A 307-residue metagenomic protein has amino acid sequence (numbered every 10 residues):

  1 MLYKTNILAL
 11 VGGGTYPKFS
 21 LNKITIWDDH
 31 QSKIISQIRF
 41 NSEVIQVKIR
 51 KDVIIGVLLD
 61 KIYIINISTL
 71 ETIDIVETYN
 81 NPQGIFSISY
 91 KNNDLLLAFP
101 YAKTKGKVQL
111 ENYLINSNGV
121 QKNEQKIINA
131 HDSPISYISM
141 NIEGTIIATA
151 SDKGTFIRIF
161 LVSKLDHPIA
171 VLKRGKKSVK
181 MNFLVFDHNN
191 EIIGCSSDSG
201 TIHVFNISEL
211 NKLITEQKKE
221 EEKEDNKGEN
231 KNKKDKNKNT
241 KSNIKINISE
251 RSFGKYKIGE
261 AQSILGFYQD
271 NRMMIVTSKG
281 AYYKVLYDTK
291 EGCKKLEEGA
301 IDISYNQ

Functional and structural regions predicted by a protein language model:
M1-N6, F19-L21, I75-I88, I207-Q307: Terminal intrinsically disordered, low-complexity extensions flanking WD-repeat/beta-propeller proteins
K4, I34, E43, P82 (+8 more regions): WD40/WD-repeat beta-propeller blade-loop signature
K4-T5, K51-V53, N92-D94, G144 (+2 more regions): Conserved loop/turn motif of beta-propeller repeat scaffolds
L8, I54, L97, I147 (+2 more regions): Hydrophobic beta-strand positions that form the internal "hydrophobic ladder" of WD40/Gbeta-like beta-propeller blades
Y16-L21, G56-V57, Y101-G106, D152-K153 (+2 more regions): Short, solvent-exposed loop/turn segments at conserved positions within beta-propeller repeat blades
L21-K33, I64-Y79, P100-I135, D152-K173 (+1 more regions): Per-blade loop-tip surfaces of WD-repeat and WD-like beta-propellers in eukaryotic adaptors/scaffolds
Q31-K91: Asp-box/WD-like beta-propeller blade repeats and closely related beta-sheet repeat scaffolds
S42-K48, N80-K91, D132-M140, S178-F186 (+1 more regions): Canonical WD40 repeat/beta-propeller blade segments in eukaryotic WD-repeat proteins
